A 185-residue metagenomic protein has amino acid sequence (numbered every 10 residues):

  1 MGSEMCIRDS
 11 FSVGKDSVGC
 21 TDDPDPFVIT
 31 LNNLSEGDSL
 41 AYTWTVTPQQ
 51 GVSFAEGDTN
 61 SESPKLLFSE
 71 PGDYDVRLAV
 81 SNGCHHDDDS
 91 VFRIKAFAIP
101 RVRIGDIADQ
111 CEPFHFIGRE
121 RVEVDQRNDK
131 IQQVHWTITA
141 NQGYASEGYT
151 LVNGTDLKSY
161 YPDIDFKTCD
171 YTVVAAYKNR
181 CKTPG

Functional and structural regions predicted by a protein language model:
M1-I7: Short, small-residue-biased leader/transition segments that mark boundaries at the very start of proteins
R8-K15, A98-D106: Proline-enriched interdomain boundary motifs that mark the N-terminal boundary and often initiate the first structured
G19-T21, T45-S61, I138-L157: Low-complexity "stalk/linker" and mucin-like segments enriched in Ser/Thr/Pro/Ala/Gly
P24-S35, F114-Q126: A short beta-strand segment in extracellular, disulfide-stabilized domains
S35-V46, R127-A140: Solvent-exposed loop segments of extracellular immunoglobulin-like
P48, L66-E70, S159-K167, Y171: Residue-level recognition of secondary-structure-to-loop junctions
D58, N82-D89, R180-G185: Short, exposed coil/turn segments at beta-strand boundaries within extracellular/luminal domains
L78, V173-A175: Hydrophobic/tyrosine-rich beta-strand signature of extracellular beta-sandwich/beta-rich modules, prominently
